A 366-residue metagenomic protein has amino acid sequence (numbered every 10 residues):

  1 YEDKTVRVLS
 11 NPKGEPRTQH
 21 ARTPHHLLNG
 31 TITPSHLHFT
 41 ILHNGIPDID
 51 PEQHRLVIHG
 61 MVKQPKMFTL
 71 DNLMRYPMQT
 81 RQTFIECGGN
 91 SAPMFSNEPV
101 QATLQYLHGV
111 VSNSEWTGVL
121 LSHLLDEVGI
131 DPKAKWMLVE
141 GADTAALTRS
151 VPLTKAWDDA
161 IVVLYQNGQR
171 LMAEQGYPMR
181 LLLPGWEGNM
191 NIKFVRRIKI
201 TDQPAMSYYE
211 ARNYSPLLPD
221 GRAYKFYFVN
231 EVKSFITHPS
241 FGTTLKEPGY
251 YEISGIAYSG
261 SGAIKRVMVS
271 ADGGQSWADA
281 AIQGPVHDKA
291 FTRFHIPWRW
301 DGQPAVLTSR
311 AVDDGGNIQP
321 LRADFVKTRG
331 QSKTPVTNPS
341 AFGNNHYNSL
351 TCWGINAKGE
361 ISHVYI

Functional and structural regions predicted by a protein language model:
Y1-I366: Structured, non-membrane catalytic/scaffold regions adjacent to prosthetic-group chemistry
